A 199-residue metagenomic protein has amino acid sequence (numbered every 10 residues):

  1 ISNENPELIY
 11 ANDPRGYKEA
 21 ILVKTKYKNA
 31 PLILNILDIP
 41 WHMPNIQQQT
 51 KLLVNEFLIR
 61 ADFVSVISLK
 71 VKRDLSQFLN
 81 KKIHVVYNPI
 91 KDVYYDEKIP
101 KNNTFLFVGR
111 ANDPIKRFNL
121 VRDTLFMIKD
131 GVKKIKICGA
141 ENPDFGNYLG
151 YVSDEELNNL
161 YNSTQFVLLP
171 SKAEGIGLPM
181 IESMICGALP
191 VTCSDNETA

Functional and structural regions predicted by a protein language model:
A11-G16, I36: Short His-centered aromatic/hydrophobic patch
I39-P40, I46-V64: Membrane-proximal helix-turn-helix segments that form the acceptor-binding/catalytic region of lipid-linked
L58, N159-T164: Short alpha-helical donor nucleotide-sugar binding micro-motif in glycosyltransferases
S65, K98-K116, R122-F126: Conserved donor-binding/catalytic core segment of Leloir-type glycosyltransferases
K70, P89: Carbohydrate-associated surface elements
N158, I181-I185, A199: Short alpha-helical segment that forms part of, or immediately flanks, the ligand-binding pocket in carbohydrate-active
K172: Aromatic "clamp/platform" in nucleotide-sugar-dependent glycosyltransferases that forms part of the donor/acceptor
L189-C193: Short hydrophobic beta-strand element within catalytic cores of glycosyltransferases and related nucleotide-activated
